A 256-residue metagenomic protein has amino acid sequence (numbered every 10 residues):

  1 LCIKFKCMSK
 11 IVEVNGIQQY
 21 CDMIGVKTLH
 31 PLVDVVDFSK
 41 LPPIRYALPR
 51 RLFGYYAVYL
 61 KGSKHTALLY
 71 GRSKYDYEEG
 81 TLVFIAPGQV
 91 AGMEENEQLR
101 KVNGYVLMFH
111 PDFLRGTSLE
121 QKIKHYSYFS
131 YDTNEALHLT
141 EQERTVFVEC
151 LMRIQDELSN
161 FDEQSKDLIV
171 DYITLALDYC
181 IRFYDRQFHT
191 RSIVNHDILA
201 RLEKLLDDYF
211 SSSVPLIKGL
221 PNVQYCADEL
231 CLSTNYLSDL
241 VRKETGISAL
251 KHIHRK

Functional and structural regions predicted by a protein language model:
L1-Y75: Generic protein-terminus/edge-of-domain signal
A67-L69, A91-L99: Short beta-strand His + acidic residue motifs that chelate non-heme Fe in jelly-roll/DSBH and cupin folds
R72-A86: Short acidic-glycine-tyrosine-enriched beta hairpin
V83, G88-E94, L114: Histidine-centered metal-chelating micro-motifs
N96-S159: A hydrophobic/aromatic-rich effector-binding and dimerization subdomain of bacterial HTH-type transcriptional regulators
T145-D207: An amphipathic alpha-helical interaction segment
E203-Q224: Short, flexible, glycine-rich and Lys/Arg-enriched loop motifs at helix boundaries that contact anionic partners
L220-K256: Basic/polar phosphate-binding segments, predominantly the helix-turn-helix DNA-binding elements of transcriptional
